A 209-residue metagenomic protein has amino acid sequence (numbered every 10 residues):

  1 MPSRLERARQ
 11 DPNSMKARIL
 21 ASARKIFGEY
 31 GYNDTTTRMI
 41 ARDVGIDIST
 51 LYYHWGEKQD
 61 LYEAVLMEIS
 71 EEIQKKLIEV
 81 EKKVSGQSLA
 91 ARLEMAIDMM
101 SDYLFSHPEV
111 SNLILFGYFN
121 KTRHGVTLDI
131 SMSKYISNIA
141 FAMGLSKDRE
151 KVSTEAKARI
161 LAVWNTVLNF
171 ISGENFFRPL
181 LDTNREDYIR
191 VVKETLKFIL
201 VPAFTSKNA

Functional and structural regions predicted by a protein language model:
P2-S3, D102, S137-L145, A156 (+1 more regions): C-terminal peripheral helix-coil segments that are non-catalytic and often amphipathic
M15-R18, S22, I26-D60, A64: Helix-turn-helix
E63-I69, K76: Alpha-helical DNA-contacting segments of helix-turn-helix folds
A64, E79-S106, D148-V163, A209: Hydrophobic alpha-helical connector segments
E68, L113-G117, A162, T166: Short acidic/histidine-centered micro-motifs embedded in hydrophobic/aromatic stretches that mark compact functional
I73-L77, P108-N112, V167, I171-P179: Short amphipathic alpha-helical interaction/hinge segments
Q74-I78, A91, T122-D148, R190-E194: Amphipathic alpha-helical packing segments from all-alpha helical-bundle domains
D102-F141, D182-D187: Short secondary-structure transition hinges
